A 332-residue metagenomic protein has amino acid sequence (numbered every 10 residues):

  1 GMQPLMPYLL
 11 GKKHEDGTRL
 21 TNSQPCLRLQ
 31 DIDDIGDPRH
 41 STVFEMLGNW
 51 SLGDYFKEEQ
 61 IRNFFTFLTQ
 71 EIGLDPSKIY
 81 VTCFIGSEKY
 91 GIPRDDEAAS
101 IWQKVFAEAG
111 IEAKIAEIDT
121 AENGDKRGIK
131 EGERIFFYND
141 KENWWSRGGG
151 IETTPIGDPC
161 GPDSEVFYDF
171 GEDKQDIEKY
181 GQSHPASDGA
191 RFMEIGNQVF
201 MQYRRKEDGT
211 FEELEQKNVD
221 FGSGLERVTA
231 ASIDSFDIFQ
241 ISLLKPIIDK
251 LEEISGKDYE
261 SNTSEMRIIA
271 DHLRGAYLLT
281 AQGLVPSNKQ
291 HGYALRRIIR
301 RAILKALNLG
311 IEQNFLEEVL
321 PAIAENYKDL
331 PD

Functional and structural regions predicted by a protein language model:
G1-R297, L304-A322, N326-P331: Structured aminoacyl-transfer and RNA-binding surfaces used for tRNA recognition/handling in the translation apparatus
